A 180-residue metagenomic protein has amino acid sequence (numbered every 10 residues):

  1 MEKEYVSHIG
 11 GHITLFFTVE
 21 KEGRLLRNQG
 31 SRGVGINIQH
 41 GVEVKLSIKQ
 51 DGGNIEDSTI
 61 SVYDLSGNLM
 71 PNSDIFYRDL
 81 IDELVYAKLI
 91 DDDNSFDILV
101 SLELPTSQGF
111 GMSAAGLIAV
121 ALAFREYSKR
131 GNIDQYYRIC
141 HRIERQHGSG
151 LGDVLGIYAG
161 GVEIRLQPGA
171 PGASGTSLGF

Functional and structural regions predicted by a protein language model:
M1-S107: ATP-binding N-lobe of GHMP and related small-molecule kinases
R24, I133-F180: ATP-dependent small-molecule kinase catalytic core of the GHMP/sugar-kinase superfamily and closely related
F76-D79, E83, A119, A123 (+1 more regions): Generic beta-strand or strand-like secondary-structure segments
I81-K88, S128, E144-G148: Structural signal for hydrophobic packing residues in well-ordered secondary-structure cores of soluble enzyme domains
I90-S95, R130-Y136: Short, surface-exposed acidic
F110-I133: DPxDG-like acidic metal-binding loop motif
